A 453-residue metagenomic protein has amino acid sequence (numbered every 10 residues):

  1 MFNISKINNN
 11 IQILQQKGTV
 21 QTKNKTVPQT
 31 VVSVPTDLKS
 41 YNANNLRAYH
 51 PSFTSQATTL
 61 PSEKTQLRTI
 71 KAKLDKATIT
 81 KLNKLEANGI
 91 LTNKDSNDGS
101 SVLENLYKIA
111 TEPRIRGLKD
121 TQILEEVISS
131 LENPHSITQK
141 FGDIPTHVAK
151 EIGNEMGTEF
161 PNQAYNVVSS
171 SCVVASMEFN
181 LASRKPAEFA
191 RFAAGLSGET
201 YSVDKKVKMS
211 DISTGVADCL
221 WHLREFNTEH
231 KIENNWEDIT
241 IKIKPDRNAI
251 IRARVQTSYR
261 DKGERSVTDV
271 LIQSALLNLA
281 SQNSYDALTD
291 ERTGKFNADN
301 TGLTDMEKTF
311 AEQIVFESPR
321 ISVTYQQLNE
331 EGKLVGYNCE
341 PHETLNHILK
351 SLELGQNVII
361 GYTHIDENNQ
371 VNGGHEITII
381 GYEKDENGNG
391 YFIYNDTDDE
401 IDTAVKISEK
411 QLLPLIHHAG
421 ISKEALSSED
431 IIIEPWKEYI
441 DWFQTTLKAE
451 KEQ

Functional and structural regions predicted by a protein language model:
N3-K25, T30-L46, T59, E307 (+1 more regions): Active-site signature of cysteine proteases
T54, L60-N297, L352, I359 (+1 more regions): Active-site nucleophile-adjacent alpha helix/oxyanion-hole segment immediately C-terminal to the catalytic cysteine
